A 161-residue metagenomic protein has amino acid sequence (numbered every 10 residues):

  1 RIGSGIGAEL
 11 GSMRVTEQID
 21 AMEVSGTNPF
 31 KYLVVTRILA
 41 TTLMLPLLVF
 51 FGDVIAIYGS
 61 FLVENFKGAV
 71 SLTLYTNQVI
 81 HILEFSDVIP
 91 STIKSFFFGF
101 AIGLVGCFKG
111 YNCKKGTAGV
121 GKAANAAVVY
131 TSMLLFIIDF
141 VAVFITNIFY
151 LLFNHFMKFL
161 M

Functional and structural regions predicted by a protein language model:
R1-D20, L48, V105: Hydrophobic alpha-helical transmembrane segments of multi-pass membrane transport proteins
I2, L33-I55, V128, S132: Selective transmembrane-helix segments that form parts of the transport pathway or gating/packing helices in multipass
S4-G5, E9, M13-R14, V34 (+4 more regions): Hydrophobic transmembrane alpha-helices and immediately adjacent juxtamembrane helices of multi-pass inner-membrane
E9, V49, S91, S95-G99: Residue-level hotspots within the lipid-embedded alpha helices of multi-pass solute transporters
L10-V34, V120: Short cytoplasmic-facing helical segments at TM-TM junctions of multi-pass membrane proteins
V34-V35, V128-Y150: Hydrophobic alpha-helical transmembrane segments of integral membrane proteins
V54-F96, V105-A123, I145-M161: Membrane-interfacial helix-loop-helix connectors in multipass membrane proteins
F98-C107, L135-V143: Hydrophobic core segments of alpha-helical transmembrane domains in multi-pass membrane transport and ion-translocation
